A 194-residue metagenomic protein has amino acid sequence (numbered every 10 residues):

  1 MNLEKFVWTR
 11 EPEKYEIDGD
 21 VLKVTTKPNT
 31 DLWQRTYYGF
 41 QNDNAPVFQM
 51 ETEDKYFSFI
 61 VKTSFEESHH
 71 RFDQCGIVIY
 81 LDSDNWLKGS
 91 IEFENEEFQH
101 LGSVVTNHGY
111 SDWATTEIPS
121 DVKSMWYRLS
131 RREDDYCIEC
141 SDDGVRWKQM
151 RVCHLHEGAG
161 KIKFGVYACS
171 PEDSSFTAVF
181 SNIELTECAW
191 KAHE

Functional and structural regions predicted by a protein language model:
M1-E194: Extracellular glycan-recognition regions
